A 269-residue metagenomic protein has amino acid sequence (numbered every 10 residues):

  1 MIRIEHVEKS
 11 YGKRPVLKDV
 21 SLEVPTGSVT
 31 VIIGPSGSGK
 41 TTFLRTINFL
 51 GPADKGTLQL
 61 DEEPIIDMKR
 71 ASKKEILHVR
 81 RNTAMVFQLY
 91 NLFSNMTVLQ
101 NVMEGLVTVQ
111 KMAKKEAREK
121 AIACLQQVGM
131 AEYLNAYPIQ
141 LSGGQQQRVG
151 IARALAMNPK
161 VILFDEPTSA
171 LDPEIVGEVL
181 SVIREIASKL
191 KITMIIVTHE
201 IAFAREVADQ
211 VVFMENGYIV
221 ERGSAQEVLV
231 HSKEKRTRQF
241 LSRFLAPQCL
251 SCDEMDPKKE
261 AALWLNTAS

Functional and structural regions predicted by a protein language model:
I2, V7-A225: ABC family nucleotide-binding domain
Q226-S269: C-terminal boundary and immediately downstream tail of ABC-type ATPase nucleotide-binding domains
